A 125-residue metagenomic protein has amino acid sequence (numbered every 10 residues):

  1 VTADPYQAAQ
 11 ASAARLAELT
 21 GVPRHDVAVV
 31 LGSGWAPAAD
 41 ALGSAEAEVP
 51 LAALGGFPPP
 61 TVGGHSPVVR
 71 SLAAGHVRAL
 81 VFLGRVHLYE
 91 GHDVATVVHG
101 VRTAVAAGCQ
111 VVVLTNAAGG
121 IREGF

Functional and structural regions predicted by a protein language model:
T2-F125: Metabolite-binding pocket within alpha/beta catalytic cores that recognizes anionic/polar moieties
